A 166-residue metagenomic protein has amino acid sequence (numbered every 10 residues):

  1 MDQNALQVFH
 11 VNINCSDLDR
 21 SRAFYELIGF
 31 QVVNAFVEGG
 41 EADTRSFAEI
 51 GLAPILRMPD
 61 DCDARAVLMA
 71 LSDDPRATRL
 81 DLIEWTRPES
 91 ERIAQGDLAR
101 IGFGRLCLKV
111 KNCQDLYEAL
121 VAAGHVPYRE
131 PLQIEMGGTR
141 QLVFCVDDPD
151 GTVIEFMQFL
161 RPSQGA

Functional and structural regions predicted by a protein language model:
M1, Q7-F9, C15-S16: Long, hydrophobic N-terminal alpha-helical segment
M1-N4, A35-V37, T78-L80, S90-A94 (+1 more regions): Vicinal oxygen chelate
L6-H10, I101-R105: Short, solvent-exposed beta-strand edge segments and adjacent coil->beta transition regions
N14-R76, A122, G137, D147: Core segments of cupin and vicinal oxygen chelate
I50, D97-R100: Short glycine/proline- and charge-enriched loop/turn segments that cap or connect secondary-structure elements
M58, G96-D97: Short consensus segments that form the blades of beta-propeller domains, in both extracellular/periplasmic
